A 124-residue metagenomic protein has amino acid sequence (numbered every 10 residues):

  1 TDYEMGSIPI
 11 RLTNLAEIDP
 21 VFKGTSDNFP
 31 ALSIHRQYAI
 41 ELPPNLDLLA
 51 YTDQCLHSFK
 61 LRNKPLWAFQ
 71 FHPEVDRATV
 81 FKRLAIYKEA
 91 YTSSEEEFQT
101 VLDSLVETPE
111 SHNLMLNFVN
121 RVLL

Functional and structural regions predicted by a protein language model:
T1-V75: Pocket-forming structural segment of enzyme catalytic cores
E74-L124: Acyltransferase
